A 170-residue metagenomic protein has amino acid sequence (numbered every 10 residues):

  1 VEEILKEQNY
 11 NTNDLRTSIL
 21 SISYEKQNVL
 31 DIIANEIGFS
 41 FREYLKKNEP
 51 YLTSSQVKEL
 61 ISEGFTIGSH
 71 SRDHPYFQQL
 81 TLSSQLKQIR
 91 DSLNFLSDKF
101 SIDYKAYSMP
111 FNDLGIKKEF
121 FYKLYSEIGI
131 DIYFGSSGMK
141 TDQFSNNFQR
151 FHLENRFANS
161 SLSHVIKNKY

Functional and structural regions predicted by a protein language model:
V1-E63: Extended, charge-rich helix/loop segments that form flexible, surface "patches" used to engage negatively charged
N35-G38, Y76-Q78, G115: A generic short-segment signal for beta-strand/edge and adjacent turn/coil regions
F41, L45, E49-T66, D73-F100: Alpha-helical scaffold elements lining the catalytic groove of polysaccharide deacetylases
T66-G68, N147: Short hydrophobic-acidic sequence motifs that mark active-site Asp/Glu residues
G68-S69, G135: Non-cysteine beta-strand/loop elements that form the S-adenosyl-L-methionine
S69-S71, A106-Y107: Short beta-strands and strand-loop turn motifs
R72-D73, N112: Short, electropositive, low-hydrophobicity segments enriched in small/polar residues
Q79-Y170: C-terminal active-site subregion of NodB/CE4 polysaccharide deacetylases
